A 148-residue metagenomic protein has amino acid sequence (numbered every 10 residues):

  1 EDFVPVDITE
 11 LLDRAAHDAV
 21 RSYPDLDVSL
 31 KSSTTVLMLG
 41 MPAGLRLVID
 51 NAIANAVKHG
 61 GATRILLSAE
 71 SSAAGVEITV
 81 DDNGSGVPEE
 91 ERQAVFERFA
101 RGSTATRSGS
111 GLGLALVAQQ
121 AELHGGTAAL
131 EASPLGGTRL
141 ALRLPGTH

Functional and structural regions predicted by a protein language model:
V4, D25-L37, L135: Conserved catalytic submotifs in the C-terminal HATPase_c
A56-G60: Short helix-loop "hinge" at the ATP-lid/N-box region of the Bergerat-fold HATPase_c
R64-A74: Short beta-strand/loop element within the Bergerat-fold HATPase_c
D82: Acidic ATP/Mg2+-coordinating residue in the GHKL
V87-F99: Short conserved segment of the HATPase_c
G113, V117: Short alpha-helical Gxxx[C/S/T] motif in the catalytic ATP-binding
G125-E131: Glycine-rich ATP-binding loops of the HATPase_c
